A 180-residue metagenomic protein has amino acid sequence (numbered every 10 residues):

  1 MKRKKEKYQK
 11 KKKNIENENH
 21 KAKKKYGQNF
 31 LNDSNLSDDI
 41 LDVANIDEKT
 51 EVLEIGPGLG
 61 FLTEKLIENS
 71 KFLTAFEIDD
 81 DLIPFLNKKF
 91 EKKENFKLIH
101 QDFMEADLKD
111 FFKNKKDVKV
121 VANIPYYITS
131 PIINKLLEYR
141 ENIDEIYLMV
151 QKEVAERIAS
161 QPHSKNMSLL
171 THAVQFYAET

Functional and structural regions predicted by a protein language model:
M1-T180: Catalytic cores of RNA-modifying enzymes
